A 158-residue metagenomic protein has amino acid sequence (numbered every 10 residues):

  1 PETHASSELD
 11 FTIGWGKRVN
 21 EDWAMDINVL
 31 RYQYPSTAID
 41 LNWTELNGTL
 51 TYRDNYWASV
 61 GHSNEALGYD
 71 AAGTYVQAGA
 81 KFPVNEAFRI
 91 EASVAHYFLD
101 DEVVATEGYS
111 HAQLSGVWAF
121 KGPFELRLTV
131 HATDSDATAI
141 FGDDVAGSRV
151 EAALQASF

Functional and structural regions predicted by a protein language model:
P1, K17, R31-P35, Y52-D54 (+4 more regions): Transmembrane beta-strands of outer-membrane beta-barrel pores
P1-D40: Surface-exposed loop and membrane-interface regions of Gram-negative outer-membrane beta-barrel proteins
A5-L9, D40-L46, D70-V76, G108-A112 (+1 more regions): Residues that define the transmembrane beta-barrel architecture of outer-membrane proteins
G16-R18, T49-N55, K81-P83, A87 (+2 more regions): Structural signature of outer-membrane beta-barrel channels/translocons
E21-I27, D54-V60, F82, E86-A92 (+1 more regions): Repeated loop/turn-to-beta-strand initiation elements of outer-membrane beta-barrel proteins
A24-Q77: Hydrophobic, well-structured mid-protein blocks that either form specific transmembrane helices
F82, L114-E125, V130, D144-F158: Outer-membrane beta-barrel "beta-signal"
R89-S135: Outer membrane beta-barrel transmembrane domains
